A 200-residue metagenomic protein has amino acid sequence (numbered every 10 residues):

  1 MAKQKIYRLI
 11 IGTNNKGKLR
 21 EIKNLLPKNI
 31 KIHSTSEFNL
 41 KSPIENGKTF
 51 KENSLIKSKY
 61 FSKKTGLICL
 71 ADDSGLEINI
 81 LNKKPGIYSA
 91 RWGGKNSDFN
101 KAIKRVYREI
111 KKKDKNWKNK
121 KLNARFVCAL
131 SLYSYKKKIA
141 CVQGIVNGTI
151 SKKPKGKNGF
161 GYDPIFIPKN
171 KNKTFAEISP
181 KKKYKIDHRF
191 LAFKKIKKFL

Functional and structural regions predicted by a protein language model:
A2-G12, K16-L200: Anionic-ligand binding patches
